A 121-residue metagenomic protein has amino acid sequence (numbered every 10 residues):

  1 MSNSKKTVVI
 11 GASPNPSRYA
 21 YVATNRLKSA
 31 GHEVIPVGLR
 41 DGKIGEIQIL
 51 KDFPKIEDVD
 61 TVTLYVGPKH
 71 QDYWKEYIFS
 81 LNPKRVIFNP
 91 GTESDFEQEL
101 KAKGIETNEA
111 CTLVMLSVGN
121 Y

Functional and structural regions predicted by a protein language model:
M1-R40, G45, L50: Hydrophobic, well-ordered beta-alpha structural blocks that scaffold small-molecule cofactor pockets
K6, D60-T61, R85: Structural motif
A12, Y65-V66, P90: Glycine-rich, N-terminal phosphate-binding loop of Rossmann-like dinucleotide-binding domains
K28, K101-A102: Anion (oxyanion) recognition and catalysis
H32, P83, I105: Short phosphate-binding/catalytic loops that engage adenosine nucleotides
G42-Y73: Glycine-rich, highly charged phosphate/nucleotide-binding loops
F79-K101: ADP-ribose/adenylate-binding Rossmann-like module
E106-Y121: Active-site capping/gating segments
